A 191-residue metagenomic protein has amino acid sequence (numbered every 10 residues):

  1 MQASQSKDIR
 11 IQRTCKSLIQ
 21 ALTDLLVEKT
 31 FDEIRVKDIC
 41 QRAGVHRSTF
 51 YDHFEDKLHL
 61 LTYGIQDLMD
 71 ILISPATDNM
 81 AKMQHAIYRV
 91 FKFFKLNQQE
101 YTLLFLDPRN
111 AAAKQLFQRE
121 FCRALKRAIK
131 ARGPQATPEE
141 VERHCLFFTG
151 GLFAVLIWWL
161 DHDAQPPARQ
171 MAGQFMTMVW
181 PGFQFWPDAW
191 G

Functional and structural regions predicted by a protein language model:
M1-I11, P187-G191: N-terminal intrinsically disordered/low-complexity leader segments
Q12-T23, V27, D32-V36, Q41-G44 (+3 more regions): An amphipathic alpha-helix adjacent to DNA-recognition modules
I34-R35, T102-L104, A113, A168: Short, hydrophobic secondary-structure boundary micro-motifs
G64, L68-L72, N97, Y101 (+3 more regions): A short secondary-structure junction motif
P75, Y101-L104, I129-R132, W159 (+2 more regions): Secondary-structure edge/capping motif, primarily at the C-terminal ends of alpha-helices and the immediately following
A81-Q99, E142, L146, G150 (+2 more regions): Amphipathic alpha-helical segments that line or abut small-molecule/effector binding pockets and mediate allosteric
R89, R109-Q135, E139-G150, A154 (+1 more regions): Amphipathic alpha-helical packing segments from all-alpha helical-bundle domains
D161-G191: C-terminal peripheral helix-coil segments that are non-catalytic and often amphipathic
